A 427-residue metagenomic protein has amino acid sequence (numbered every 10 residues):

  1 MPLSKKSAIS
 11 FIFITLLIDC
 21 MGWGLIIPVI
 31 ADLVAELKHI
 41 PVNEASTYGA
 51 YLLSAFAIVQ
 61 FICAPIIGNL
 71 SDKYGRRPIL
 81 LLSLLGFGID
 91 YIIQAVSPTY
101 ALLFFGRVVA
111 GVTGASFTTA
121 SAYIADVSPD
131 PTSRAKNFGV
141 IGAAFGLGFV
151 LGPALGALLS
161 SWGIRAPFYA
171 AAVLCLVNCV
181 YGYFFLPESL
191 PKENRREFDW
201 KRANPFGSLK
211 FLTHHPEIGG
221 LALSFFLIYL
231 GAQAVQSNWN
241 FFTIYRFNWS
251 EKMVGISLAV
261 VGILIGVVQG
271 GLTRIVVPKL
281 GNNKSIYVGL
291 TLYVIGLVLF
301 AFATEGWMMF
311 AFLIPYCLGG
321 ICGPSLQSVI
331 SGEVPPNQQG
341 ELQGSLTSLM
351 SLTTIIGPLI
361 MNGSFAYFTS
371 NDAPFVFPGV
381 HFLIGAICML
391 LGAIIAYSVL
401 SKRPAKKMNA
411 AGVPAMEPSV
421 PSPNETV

Functional and structural regions predicted by a protein language model:
M1-S4, P187-S224, Y245-R246, V413-T426: Juxtamembrane intracellular "pre-TM" segments in multi-pass secondary transporters
V29-S46, S237-V254: Short amphipathic helix-loop junctions that connect adjacent transmembrane helices in Major Facilitator Superfamily/SLC
F61-Y100: Conserved MFS/SLC helix-loop-helix module at the cytosolic interface between two early adjacent transmembrane helices
C63-G75, V268-N282: Helix-to-loop junctions at the C-terminal end of transmembrane segments in multipass secondary transporters
G75, V96-A101, T113, N248 (+1 more regions): Helix-breaking motifs and short loop linkers at transmembrane-helix boundaries and internal kinks in secondary membrane
G106-G146: Cytoplasmic helix-loop-helix junction between adjacent transmembrane helices in 12-TM secondary transporters
S160-V173, G363-C388: A membrane-interface helix-boundary motif in multi-pass transporters
N283-L326: C-terminal transmembrane helical hairpin of 12-TM major facilitator-type secondary transporters
